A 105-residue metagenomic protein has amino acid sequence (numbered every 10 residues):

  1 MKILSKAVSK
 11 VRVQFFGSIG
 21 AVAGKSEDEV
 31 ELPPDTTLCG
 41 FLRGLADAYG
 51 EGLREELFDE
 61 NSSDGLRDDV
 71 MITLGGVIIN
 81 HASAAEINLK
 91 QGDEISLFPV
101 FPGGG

Functional and structural regions predicted by a protein language model:
M1-G105: Ubiquitin-like/PB1-type beta-grasp interaction modules and other compact soluble beta-rich domains
